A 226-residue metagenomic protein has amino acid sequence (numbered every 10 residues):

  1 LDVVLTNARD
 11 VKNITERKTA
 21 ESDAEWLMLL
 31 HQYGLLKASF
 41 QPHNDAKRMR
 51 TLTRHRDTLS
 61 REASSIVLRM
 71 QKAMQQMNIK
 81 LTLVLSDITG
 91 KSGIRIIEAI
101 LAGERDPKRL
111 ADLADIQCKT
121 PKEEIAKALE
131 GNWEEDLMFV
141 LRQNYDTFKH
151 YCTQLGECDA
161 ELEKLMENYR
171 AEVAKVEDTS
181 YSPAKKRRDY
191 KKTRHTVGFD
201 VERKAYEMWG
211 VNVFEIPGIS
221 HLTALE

Functional and structural regions predicted by a protein language model:
L1-E226: A detector of single, family-specific signature residues that are central to catalytic or substrate-handling motifs
